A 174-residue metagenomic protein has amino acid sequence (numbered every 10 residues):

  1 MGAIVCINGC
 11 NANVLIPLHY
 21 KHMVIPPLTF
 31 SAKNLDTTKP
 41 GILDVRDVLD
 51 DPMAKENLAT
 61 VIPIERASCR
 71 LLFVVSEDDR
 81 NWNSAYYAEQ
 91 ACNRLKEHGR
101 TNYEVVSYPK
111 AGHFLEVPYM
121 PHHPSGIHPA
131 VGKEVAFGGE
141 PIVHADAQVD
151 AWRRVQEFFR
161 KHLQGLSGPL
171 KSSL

Functional and structural regions predicted by a protein language model:
M1-L49: Hydrolase active-site cap/lid region
M1-P17, K21, V135-L174: Long hydrophobic alpha-helices with heptad-repeat/coiled-coil character
L15-H19, S84-A85, V117-P118: Short, solvent-exposed loop/turn and secondary-structure capping segments
K21-M23, E89-C92, H123-P124: Glycine-rich, phosphate-binding/catalytic loops in enzymes
N34-G41, N102-V106, V135-P141: Short C-terminal domain-edge/linker segments immediately following a structured domain
G41-F114, V149-S172: Serine-hydrolase catalytic core
A111-D146: Catalytic histidine-centered segment of alpha/beta-hydrolase-like enzymes
